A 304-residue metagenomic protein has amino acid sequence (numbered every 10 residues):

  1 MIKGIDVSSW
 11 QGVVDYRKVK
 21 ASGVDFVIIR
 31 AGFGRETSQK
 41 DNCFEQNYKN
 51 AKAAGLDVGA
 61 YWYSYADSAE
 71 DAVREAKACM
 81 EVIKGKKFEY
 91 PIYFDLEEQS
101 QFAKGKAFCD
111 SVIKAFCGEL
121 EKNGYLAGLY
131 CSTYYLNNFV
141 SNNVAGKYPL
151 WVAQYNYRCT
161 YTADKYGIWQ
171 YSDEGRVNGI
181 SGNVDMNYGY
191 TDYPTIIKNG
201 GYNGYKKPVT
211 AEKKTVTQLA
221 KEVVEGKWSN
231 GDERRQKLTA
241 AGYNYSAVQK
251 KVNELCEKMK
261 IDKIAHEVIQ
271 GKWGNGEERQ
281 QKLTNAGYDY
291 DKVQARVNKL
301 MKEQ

Functional and structural regions predicted by a protein language model:
M1-C117, E121-G124: Substrate-binding cleft of extracellular glycoside hydrolase catalytic domains
M1-Q11, R17-K18, S141-E212: Functionally critical loop-and-helix segments that line ligand-binding/catalytic clefts of soluble enzyme domains
D15, K40-N47, A72-E75, C79 (+9 more regions): Stable alpha-helical elements in mature extracytoplasmic
V58, L126-G128, L150, Y290: Hydrophobic anchor at the start of a short beta-strand that flanks the dinucleotide cofactor-binding loop
G124-N138: Aromatic-lined carbohydrate-recognition surfaces of secreted/lumenal glycan-active proteins
P208-W228, E257-W273, K299-Q304: Disulfide-bonded cysteine-rich modules in secreted/extracellular proteins, activating on the conserved Cys frameworks
E222-R235, I269-Q280, Y288-Y290: Extracytoplasmic Gram-positive cell-surface binding/anchoring modules and repeats
T239-M259, A286-Q304: Repeat-associated, polar segments at repeat-unit boundaries in modular proteins
